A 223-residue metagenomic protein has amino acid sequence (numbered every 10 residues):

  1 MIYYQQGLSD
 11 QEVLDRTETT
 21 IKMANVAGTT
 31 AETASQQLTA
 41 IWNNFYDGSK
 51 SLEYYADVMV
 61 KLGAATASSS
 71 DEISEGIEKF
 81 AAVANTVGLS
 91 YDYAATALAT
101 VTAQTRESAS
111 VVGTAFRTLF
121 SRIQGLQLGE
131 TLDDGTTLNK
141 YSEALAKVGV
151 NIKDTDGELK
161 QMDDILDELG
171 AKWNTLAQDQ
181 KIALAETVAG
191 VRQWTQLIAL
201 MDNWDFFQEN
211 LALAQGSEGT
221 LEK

Functional and structural regions predicted by a protein language model:
M1-F207: Amphipathic alpha-helical interface segments used for oligomerization, scaffolding, and membrane association
G216-K223: Short, intrinsically disordered, charge-balanced linker/junction segments flanking boundaries in proteins
